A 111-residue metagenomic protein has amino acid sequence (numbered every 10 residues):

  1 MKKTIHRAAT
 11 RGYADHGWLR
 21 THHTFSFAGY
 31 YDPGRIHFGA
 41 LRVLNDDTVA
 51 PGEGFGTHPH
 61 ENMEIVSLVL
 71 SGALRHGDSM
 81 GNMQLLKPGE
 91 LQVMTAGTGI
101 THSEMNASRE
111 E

Functional and structural regions predicted by a protein language model:
M1-H6: Basic/polar N-terminal segments that are highly enriched at the extreme N-terminus, encompassing both cleavable
D15-P59, M63-I65, L70: A short glycine-rich, His/Asp/Glu-containing loop-to-beta-strand
T48, G72-H76, L91-Q92: Short beta-strand segments in beta-sandwich/barrel cores
F55-G56, M80-N82, S103-A107: Catalytic micro-motifs at enzyme active sites that drive phosphoryl/nucleotidyl and oxygen chemistry
H58-H60, H76, H102: Histidine-centered active-site/metal-ligand motif
E61-M63, V69, K87-P88, G99 (+1 more regions): Short connector loops at helix/strand junctions that flank enzyme active sites, especially segments positioning acidic
D78-T95: Short acidic-glycine-tyrosine-enriched beta hairpin
M94-E111: Hydrophobic, well-structured mid-protein blocks that either form specific transmembrane helices
